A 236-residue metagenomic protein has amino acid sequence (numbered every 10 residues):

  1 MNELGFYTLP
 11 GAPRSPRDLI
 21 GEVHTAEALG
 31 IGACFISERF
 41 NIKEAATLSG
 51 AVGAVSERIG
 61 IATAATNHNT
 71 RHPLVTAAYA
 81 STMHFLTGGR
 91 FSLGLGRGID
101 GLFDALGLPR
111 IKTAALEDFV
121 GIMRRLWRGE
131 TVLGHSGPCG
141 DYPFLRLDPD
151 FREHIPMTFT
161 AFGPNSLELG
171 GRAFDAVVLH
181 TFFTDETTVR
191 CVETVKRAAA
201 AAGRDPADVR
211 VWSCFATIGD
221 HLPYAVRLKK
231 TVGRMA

Functional and structural regions predicted by a protein language model:
M1-T63, I155: N-terminal beta1-alpha1-beta2 module of alpha/beta enzyme domains
N2, A77-A176, H180-V209: Internal, glycine-rich beta/alpha segment that forms the wall or movable "lid" of small-molecule/cofactor binding
E3-R17, T66-P73, F151-F162, T217-I218: Active-site mouth loops of central-metabolism enzymes
G5-L9, S37, A62-A64, G94-G96 (+3 more regions): A cross-family glycoside hydrolase active-site/sugar-binding cleft signature
A12-S15, S37-A45, N69-L74, T184-T188 (+1 more regions): Acidic-and-aromatic substrate-binding clefts and catalytic sites of carbohydrate-active enzymes
E22, S49-V52, T76, A80 (+1 more regions): Aromatic/hydrophobic pocket-lining residues that form π-stacking "cages" and hydrophobic walls in ligand
C214-Y224: Short, conserved secondary-structure transition motifs
P223-A236: Active-site pocket-lining/capping segments in soluble small-molecule metabolic enzymes
